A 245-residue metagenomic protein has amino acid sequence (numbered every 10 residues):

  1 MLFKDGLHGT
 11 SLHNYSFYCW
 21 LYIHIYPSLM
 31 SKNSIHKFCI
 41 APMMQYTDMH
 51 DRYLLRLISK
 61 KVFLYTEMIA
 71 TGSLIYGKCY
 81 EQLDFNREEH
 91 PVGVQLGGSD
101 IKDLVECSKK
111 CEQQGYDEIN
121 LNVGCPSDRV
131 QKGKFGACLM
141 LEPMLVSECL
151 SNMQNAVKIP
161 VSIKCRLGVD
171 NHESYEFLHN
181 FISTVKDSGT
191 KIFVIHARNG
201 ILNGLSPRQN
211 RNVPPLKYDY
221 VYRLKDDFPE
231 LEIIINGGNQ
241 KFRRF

Functional and structural regions predicted by a protein language model:
D5, T10-S11: Short, low-complexity intrinsically disordered segments enriched in A/P/G/S/L with frequent Arg, especially at protein
Y26-F245: Flavin-dependent oxidoreductase catalytic cores
